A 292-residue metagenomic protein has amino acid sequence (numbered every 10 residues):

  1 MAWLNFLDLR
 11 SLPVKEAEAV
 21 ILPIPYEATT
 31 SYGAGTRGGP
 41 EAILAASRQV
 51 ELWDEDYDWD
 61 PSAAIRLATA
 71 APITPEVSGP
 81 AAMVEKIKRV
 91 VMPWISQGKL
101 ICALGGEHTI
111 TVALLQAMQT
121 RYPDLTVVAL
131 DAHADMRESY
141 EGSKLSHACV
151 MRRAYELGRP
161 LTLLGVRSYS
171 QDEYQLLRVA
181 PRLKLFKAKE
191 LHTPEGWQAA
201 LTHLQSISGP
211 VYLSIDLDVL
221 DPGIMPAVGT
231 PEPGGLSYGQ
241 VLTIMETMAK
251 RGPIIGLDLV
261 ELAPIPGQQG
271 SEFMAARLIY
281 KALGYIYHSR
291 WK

Functional and structural regions predicted by a protein language model:
M1-K292: Conserved alpha-helical scaffold segments that buttress catalytic/binding sites
